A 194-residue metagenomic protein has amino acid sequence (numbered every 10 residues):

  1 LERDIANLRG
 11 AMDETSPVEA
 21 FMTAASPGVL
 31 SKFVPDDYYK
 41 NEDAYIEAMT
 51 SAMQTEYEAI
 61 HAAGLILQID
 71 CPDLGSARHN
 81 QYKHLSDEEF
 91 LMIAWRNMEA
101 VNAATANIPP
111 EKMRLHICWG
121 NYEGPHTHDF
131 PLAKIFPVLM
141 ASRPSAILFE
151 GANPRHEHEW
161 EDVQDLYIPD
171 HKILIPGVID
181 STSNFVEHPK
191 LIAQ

Functional and structural regions predicted by a protein language model:
L1-Q194: Domain-level signal for soluble alpha/beta catalytic cores
